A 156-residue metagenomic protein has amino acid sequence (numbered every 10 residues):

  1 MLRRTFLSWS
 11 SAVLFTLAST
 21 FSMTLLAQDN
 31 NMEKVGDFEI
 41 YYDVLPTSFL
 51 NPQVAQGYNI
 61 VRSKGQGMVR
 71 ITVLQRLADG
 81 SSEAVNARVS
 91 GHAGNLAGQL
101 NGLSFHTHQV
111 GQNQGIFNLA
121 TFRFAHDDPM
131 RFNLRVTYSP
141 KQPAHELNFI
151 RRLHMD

Functional and structural regions predicted by a protein language model:
F6-L7: N-terminal export leaders
S19-T24: N-terminal signal peptide c-region/cleavage motif recognized by signal peptidases
A27-M68: Beta-strand-rich domain onsets/edges
Q66, N86, D127-R131: Extracellular Ig-like/FN3 beta-sandwich strand-entry sites
G67-L77: Beta-strand-rich structural segments
N86-A97: Extended low-complexity, serine/threonine- and proline-enriched intrinsically disordered segments
H106-N133: Short, solvent-exposed, Trp/other aromatic-anchored flexible loops in extracytoplasmic proteins
Y138-E146: Short acidic/polar inter-strand loop motif in beta-rich domains
